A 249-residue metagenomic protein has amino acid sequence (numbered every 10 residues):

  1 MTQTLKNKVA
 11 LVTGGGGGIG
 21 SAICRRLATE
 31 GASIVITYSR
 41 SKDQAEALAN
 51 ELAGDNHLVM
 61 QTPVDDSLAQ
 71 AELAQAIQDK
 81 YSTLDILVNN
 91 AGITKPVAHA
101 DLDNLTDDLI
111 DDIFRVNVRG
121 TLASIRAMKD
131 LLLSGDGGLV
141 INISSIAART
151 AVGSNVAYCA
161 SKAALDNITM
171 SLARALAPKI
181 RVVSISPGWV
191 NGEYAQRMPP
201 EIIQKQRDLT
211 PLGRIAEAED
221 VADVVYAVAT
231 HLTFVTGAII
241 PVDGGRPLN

Functional and structural regions predicted by a protein language model:
G16-G17: Conserved glycine-rich cofactor-binding loop
A98-F114, A195, Q206: Substrate-binding pocket helix/loop in short-chain dehydrogenase/reductase
I125, S161, T169: Active-site helix of classical SDR
D130, A173-P178: Alpha-helical segment proximal to the catalytic Tyr-Lys
S145: Residue(s) in the substrate-gating loop at a strand-loop-helix junction that position the organic substrate next
A177-R181, V235-G237: Short, small/polar-rich loop/turn modules that mediate ligand/substrate recognition or access, typified
R214-V242, P247: C-terminal substrate-recognition "lid" of short-chain dehydrogenase/reductases
